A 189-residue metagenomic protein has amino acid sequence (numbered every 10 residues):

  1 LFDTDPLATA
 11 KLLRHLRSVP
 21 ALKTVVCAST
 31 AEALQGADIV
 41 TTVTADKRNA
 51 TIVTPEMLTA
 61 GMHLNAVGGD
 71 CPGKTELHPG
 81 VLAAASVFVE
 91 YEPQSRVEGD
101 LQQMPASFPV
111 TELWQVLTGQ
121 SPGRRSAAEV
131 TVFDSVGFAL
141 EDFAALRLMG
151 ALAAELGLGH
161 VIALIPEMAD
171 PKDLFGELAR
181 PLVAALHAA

Functional and structural regions predicted by a protein language model:
L1-R17: NAD(P)-binding Rossmann-fold cofactor-contacting core
P6-K11, V97-E98, P171: Short, charged/polar "capping" segments at the starts of alpha-helices and the immediately preceding loops
A10, P105-A189: NAD(P)-dependent dehydrogenase/reductase Rossmann-like domain
L22-E32, F88: Short acidic-hydrophobic, aromatic-tinged amphipathic segments that line or gate anion-handling sites
A31, G36, K47-H63, L77: Rossmann-fold NAD(P) dinucleotide-binding segment
T41-T44, A66-V67, E90, L146: Short, well-ordered coil/turn residues at beta-beta hairpins and beta-strand->alpha-helix junctions within
A45-R48, G69-D70, P93-Q94, F138: Short glycine-rich anion-binding loops that position phosphate/pyrophosphate groups of nucleotides and phosphorylated
M57-R125: Rossmann-fold NAD(P)-binding glycine/threonine-rich loop
